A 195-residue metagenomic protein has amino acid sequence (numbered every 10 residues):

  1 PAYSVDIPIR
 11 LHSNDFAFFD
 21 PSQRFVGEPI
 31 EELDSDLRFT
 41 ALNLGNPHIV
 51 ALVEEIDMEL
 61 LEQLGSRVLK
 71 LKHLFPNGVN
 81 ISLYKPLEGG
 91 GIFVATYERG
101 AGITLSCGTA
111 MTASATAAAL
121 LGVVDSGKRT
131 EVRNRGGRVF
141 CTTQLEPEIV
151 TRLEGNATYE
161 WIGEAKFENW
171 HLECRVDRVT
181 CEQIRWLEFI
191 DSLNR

Functional and structural regions predicted by a protein language model:
P1-L105, T116-R195: Active-site proximal loop and beta-alpha junction motif in alpha/beta enzyme cores
